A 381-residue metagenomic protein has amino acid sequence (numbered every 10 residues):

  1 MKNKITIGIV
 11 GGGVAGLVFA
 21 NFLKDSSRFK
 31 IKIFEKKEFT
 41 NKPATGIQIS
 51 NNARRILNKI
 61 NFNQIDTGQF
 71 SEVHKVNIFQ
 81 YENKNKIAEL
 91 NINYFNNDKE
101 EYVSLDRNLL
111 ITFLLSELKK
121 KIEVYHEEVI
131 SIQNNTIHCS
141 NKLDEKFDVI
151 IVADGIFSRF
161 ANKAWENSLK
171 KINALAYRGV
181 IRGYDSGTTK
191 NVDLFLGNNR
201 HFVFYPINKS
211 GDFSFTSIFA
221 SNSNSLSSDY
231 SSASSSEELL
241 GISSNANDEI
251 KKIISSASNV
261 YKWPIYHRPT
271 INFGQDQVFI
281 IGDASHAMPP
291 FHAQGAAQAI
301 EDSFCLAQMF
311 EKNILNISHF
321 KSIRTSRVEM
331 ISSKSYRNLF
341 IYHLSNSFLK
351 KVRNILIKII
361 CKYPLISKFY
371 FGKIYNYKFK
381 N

Functional and structural regions predicted by a protein language model:
M1-K4, G8, K252, H292-A293 (+1 more regions): C-terminal helical "tail/cap" subdomain of flavin- and related membrane-associated enzymes
K2-I7, K24, S50-V180, N224-E237 (+1 more regions): Conserved N-terminal helical subregion
T6, F29-K32, D212: Residues at the starts of beta-strands that form the adenosine-phosphate
I9-K24, I151-V152, Y177, F204 (+2 more regions): Conserved mid-domain beta->alpha element of the FAD-binding
A15, F39, F157: Conserved Rossmann-like nucleotide-cofactor binding loop
K24-A44: Glycine-rich FAD pyrophosphate-binding loop
K37, I156, S285: Conserved Walker B
K86-I111, R182-Y261: Conserved FAD/dinucleotide-binding core of flavoprotein oxidoreductases
